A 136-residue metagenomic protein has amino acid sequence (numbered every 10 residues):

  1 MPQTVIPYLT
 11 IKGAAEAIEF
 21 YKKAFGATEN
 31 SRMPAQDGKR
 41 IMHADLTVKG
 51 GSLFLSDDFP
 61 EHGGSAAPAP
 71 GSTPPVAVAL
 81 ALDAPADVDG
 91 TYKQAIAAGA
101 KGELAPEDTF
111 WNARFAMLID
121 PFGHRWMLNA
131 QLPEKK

Functional and structural regions predicted by a protein language model:
M1-K12, I18-P121, L128-K136: Vicinal oxygen chelate
